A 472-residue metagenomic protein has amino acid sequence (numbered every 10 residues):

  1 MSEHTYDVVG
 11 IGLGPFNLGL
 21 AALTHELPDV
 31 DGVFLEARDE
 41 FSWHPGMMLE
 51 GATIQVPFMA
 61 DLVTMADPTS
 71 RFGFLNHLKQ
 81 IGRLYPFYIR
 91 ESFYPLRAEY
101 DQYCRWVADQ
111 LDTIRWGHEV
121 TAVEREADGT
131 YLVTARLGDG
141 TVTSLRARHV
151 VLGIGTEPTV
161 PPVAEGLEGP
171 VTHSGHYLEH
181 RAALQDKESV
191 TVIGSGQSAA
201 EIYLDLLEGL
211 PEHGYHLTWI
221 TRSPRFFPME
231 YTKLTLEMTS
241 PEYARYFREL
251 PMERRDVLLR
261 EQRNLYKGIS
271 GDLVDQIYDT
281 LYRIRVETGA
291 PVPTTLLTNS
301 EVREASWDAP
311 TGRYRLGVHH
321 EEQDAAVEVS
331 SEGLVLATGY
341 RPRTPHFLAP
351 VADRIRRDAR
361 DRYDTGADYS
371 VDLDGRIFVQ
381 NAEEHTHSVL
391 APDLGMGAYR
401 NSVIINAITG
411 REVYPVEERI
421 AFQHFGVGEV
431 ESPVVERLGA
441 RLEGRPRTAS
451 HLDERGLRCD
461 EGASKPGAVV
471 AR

Functional and structural regions predicted by a protein language model:
S2-D39, W43-P45, F87-Q197, E201-G462 (+1 more regions): Flavin (primarily FAD) cofactor-binding/catalytic cores of flavoenzymes
H44-P57, I269: Glycine-rich phosphate-binding loop and adjoining beta1-alpha1-beta2 segment of Rossmann-like nucleotide-binding folds
T53-G73, F226-M229: Short, solvent-exposed beta-strand-terminating loops
M65-A98: A conserved beta-strand/loop capping segment in the N-terminal third of enzymes that catalyze redox or closely related
